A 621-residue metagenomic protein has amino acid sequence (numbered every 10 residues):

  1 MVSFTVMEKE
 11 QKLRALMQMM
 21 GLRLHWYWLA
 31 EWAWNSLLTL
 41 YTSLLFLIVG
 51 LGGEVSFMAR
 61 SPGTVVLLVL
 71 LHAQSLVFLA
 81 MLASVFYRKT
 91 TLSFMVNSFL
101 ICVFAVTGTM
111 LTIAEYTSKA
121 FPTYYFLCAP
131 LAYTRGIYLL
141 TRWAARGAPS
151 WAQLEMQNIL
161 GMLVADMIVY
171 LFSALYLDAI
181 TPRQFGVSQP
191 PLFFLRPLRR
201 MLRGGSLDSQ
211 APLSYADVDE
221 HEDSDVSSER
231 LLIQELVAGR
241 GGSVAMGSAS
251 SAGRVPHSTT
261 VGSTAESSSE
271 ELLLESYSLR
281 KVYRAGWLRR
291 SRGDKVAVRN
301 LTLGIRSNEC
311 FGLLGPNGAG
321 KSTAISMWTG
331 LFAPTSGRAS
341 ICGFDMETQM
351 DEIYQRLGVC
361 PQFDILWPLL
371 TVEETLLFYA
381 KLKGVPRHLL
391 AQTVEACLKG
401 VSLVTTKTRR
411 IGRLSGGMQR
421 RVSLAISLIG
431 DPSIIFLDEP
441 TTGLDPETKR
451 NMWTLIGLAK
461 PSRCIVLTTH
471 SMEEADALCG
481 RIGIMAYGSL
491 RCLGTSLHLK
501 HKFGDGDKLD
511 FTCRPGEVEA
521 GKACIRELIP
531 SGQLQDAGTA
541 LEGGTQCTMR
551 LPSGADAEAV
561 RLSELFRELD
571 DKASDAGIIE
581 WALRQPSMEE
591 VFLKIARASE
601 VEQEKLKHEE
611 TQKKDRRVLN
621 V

Functional and structural regions predicted by a protein language model:
M1-L13, L24-H25, L29-A211, V518: Membrane-spanning alpha-helical segments of multipass transporters and channels
T329, G337-D345, E352-I353, L357: Conserved ABC transporter NBD signature motif
L377, K381, L389-T406: Conserved ABC ATPase "signature" region
L424, M452: Hydrophobic anchor residue at the start of the ABC signature
I435-D438, L444: Catalytic Walker B motif of ABC-type/P-loop ATPase nucleotide-binding domains
